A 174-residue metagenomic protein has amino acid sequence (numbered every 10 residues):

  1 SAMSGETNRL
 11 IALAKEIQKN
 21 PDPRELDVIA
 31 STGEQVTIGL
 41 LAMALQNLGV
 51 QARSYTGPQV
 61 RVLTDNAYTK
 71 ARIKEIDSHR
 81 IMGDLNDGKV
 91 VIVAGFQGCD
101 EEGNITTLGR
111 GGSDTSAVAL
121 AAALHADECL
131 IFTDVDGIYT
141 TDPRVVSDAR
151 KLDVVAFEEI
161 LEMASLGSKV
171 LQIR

Functional and structural regions predicted by a protein language model:
S1-R174: Nucleotide/pyrophosphate-binding catalytic subdomain
